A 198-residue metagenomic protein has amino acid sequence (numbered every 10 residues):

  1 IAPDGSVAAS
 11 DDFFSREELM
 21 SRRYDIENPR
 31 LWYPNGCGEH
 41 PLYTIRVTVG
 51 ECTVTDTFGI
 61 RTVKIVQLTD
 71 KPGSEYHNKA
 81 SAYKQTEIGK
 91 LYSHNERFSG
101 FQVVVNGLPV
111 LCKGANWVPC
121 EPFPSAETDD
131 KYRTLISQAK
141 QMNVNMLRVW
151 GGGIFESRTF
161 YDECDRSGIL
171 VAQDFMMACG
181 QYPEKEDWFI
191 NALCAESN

Functional and structural regions predicted by a protein language model:
I1-L147, R166: Secreted/periplasmic carbohydrate-active enzymes, especially glycoside hydrolases
A126-T128, A195-N198: Long hydrophobic alpha-helices with heptad-repeat/coiled-coil character
I136-S197: Aromatic-lined substrate-binding rim segments of carbohydrate-active enzymes
